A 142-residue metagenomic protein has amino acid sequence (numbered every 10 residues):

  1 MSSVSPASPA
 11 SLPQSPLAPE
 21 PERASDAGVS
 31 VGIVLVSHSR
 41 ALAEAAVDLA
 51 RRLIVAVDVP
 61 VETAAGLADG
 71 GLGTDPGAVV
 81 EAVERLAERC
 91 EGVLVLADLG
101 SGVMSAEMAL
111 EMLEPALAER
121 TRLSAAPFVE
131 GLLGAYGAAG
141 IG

Functional and structural regions predicted by a protein language model:
M1-G142: N-terminal loops that bind phosphate or other acidic moieties and the adjacent beta-alpha structural core
